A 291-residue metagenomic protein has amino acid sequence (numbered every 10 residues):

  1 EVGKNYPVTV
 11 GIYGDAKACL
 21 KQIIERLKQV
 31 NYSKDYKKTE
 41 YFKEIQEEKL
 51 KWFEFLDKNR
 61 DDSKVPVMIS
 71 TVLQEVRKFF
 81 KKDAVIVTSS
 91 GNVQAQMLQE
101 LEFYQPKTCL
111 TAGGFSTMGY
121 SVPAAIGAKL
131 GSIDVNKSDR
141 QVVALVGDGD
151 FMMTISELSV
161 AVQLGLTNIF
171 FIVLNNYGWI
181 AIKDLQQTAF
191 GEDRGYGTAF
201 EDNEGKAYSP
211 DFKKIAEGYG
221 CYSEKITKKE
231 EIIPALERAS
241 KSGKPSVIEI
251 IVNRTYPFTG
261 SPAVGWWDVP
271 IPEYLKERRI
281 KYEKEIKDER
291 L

Functional and structural regions predicted by a protein language model:
G3-Y6, G11-Y13, K17-I23, Q29-V30 (+1 more regions): Thiamine diphosphate
V10, G14, Y32, N59-V67: Generic amphipathic alpha-helical segments used as scaffolds and interaction surfaces in large, multi-domain proteins
K28-K37, D62-S63, V135-K137: Short, glycine- and charge-enriched coil/turn segments that flank and shape catalytic ligand pockets
N31-E48, V247: Flexible, glycine/charged-enriched surface loops at secondary-structure junctions
K37-Y41, M68, D211, K228: A diffuse structural propensity rather than consistent per-protein peaks
Y41-W52, R254-T255, V264-G265: A short, charged, Gly/Pro-tolerant segment at domain boundaries
Q46-N136: Active-site diphosphate/adenylate-binding microenvironment
